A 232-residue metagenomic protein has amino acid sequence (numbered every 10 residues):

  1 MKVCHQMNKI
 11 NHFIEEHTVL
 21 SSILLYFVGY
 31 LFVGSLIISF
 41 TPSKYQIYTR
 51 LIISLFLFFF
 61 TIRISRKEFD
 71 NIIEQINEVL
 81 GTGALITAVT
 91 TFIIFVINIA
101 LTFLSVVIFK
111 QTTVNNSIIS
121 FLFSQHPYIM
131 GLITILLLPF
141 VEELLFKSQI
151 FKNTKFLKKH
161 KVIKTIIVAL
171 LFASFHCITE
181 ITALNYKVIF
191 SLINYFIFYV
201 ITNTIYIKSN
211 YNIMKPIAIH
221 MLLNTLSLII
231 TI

Functional and structural regions predicted by a protein language model:
M1-I99, F103, V107-I108, T225-I232: N-terminal, membrane-interfacial amphipathic/helix-forming hydrophobic leader that caps and precedes the first
S22-L24, N116-I119, I166-L171: Short acidic/polar alpha-helix capping motifs at helix-coil junctions
S39-K44, F109-K110, I118-I119, N153-I166: Membrane interface segments of multi-pass transport proteins and intramembrane proteases
S43-T49, N116-L122, L184-I197: Non-cytosolic membrane-interface motifs at loop->transmembrane helix junctions
F69-L144, F151, L184: Juxtamembrane helix-loop-helix connectors linking adjacent transmembrane helices in multi-pass membrane enzymes
P127-I232: Transmembrane helix-loop-helix hairpins at the membrane interface of multi-pass integral membrane proteins
